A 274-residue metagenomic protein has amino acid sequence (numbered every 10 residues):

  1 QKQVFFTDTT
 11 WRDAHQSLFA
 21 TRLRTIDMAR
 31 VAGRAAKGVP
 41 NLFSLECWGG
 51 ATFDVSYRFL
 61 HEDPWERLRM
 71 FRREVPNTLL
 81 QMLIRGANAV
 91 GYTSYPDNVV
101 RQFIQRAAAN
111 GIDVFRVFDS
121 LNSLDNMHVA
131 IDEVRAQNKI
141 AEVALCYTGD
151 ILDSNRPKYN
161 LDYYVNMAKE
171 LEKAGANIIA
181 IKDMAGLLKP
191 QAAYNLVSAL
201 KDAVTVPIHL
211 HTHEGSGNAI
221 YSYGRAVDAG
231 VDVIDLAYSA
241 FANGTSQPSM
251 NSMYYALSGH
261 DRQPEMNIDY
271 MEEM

Functional and structural regions predicted by a protein language model:
Q1-R116, S120-M274: Catalytic cores and adjacent flexible loops of soluble metabolic enzymes that perform enolate/carbanion chemistry on
